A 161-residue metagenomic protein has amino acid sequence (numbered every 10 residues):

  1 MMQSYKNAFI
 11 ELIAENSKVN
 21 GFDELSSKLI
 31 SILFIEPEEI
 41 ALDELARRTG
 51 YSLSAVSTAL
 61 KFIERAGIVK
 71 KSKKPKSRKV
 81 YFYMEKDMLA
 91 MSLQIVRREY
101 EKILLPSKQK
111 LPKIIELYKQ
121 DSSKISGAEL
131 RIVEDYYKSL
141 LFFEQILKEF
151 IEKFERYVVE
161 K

Functional and structural regions predicted by a protein language model:
Y5-V19: Short, Lys/Arg-enriched N-terminal segment that forms or immediately precedes the first helix of a structured domain
S17-L25, E39-A41, K74-Q94: Short, cationic-aromatic polyanion-contact patches
E44-R48: A short acidic, leucine-rich amphipathic alpha-helix
G67: Glycine-centered, phosphate/nucleic-acid-interacting loop/turn motifs that mediate DNA/RNA or nucleotide
A90-D135: Amphipathic alpha-helical dimerization/coiled-coil segments that flank or bridge DNA-binding/regulatory modules
E116-K161: C-terminal regulatory/oligomerization modules of transcriptional regulators
